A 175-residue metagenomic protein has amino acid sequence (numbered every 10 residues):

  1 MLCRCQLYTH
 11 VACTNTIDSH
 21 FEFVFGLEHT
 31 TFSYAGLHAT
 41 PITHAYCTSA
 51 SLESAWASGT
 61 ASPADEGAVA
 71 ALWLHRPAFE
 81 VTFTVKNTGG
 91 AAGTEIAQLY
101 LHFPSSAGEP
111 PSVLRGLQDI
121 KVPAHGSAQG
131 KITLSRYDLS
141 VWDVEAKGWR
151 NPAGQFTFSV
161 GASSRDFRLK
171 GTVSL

Functional and structural regions predicted by a protein language model:
M1-T94, Y100, P152-A153, T157-G161 (+1 more regions): Secreted, periplasmic, or luminal enzymes acting at the cell surface/secretory milieu
H20, D119, R168: Glycine/Thr-rich phosphate-binding loops that ligate phosphate moieties of nucleotide and other phosphorylated ligands
S33, H38, T84, Q118-K121 (+2 more regions): Generic structural detector for well-ordered beta-strands
S49-A50, E95-Y100, P111-L117, V144-W149 (+1 more regions): Composition- and surface-driven signal marking solvent-exposed, interaction-prone regions in large proteins
A78-E80, S127-K131, R168-K170: Intrinsic-disorder/low-complexity, polar/charged segments enriched in Ser/Thr/Lys/Arg/Asp/Glu/Gln
H102-A107, S163: Change "in extracellular beta-sheet-rich domains … of secreted and cell-surface proteins" to "in beta-sheet-rich domains
S106-K147: Intrinsically disordered, low-complexity Pro/Gly/Ser/Thr-rich segments with frequent PxxP/GP/PP motifs and embedded
S135-L175: Terminal connector regions
